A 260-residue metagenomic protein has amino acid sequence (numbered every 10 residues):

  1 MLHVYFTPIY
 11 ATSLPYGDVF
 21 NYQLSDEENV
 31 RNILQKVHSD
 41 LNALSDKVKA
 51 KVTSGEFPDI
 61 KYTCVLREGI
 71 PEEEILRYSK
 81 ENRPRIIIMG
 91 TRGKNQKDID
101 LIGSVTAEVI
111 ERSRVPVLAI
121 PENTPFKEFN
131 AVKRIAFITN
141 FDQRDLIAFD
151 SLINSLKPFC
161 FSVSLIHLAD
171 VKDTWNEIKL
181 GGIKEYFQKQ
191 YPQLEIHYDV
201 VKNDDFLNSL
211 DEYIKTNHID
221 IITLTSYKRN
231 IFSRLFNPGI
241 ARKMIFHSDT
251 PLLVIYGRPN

Functional and structural regions predicted by a protein language model:
M1-E27, K133-H197, I219, H247 (+1 more regions): Small/aliphatic-rich secondary-structure junction motif
F6-I9, D46-I87, Q190-P238, R242 (+3 more regions): Structural beta-alpha unit
Q23-S39: A short acidic, glycine-rich active-site loop that binds or catalyzes chemistry on phosphate/adenosine moieties
L34-S45, L180: N-terminal membrane-insertion helices
D59, R85-T91, K97, L101 (+3 more regions): Intrinsically disordered or low-complexity boundary/linker segments at protein termini and domain junctions
I88-T91, A119, L165-H167, T223-S226: Short beta-strands and strand-loop turn motifs
I102-V105, I178-I183, F236-A241: Charged helix-capping and loop-helix junction motifs
A107, D150-I153, E185, D211 (+1 more regions): Active-site phosphate/pyrophosphate- and oxyanion-stabilizing loops and adjacent acidic/basic residues in soluble
